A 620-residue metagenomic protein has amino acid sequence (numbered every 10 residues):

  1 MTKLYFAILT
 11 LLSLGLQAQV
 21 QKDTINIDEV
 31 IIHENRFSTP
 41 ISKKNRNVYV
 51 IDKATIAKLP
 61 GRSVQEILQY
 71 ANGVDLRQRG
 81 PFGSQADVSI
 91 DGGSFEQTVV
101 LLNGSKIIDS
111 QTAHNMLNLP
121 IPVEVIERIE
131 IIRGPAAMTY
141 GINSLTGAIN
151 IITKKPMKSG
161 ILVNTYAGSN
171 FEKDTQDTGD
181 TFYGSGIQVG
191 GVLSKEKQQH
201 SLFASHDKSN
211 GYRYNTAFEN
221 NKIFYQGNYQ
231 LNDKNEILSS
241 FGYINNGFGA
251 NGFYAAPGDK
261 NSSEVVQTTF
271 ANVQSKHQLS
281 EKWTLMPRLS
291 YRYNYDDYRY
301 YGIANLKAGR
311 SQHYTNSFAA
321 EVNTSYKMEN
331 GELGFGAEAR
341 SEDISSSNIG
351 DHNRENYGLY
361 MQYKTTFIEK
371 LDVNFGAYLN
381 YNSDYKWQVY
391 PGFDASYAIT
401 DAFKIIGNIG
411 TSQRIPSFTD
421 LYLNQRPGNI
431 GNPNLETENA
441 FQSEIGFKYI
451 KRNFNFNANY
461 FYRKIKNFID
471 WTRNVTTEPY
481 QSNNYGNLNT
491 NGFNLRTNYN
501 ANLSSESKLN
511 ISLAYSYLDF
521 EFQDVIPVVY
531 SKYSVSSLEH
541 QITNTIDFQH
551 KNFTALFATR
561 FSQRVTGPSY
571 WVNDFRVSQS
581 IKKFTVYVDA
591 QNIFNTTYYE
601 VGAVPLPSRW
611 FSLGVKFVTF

Functional and structural regions predicted by a protein language model:
V30, K466, I511, D574-F620: C-terminal beta-signal and adjacent terminal beta-strands/loops of Gram-negative outer-membrane beta-barrel proteins
S42-V50, I56-S63, Q78-E124, R133-N150 (+1 more regions): Flexible, glycine/serine/threonine-rich loop segments and coil->beta-strand junctions that form periplasmic-facing
V125-E127, M138-N150, K154-I223, K234: Outer-membrane beta-barrel translocator/receptor signature
S159, K197-S201, K234-S239, E281-L285 (+7 more regions): Repeated loop/turn-to-beta-strand initiation elements of outer-membrane beta-barrel proteins
N164, I368, Y462-K464, N484-Q563 (+1 more regions): Gram-negative outer-membrane beta-barrel transporters
S209-S317: Flexible loop and strand-edge segments within Gram-negative outer membrane beta-barrel domains
F241, N330, E342-I344, N348-I465 (+3 more regions): Structural signature of Gram-negative outer-membrane beta-barrels, strongest in the C-terminal barrel of TonB-dependent
A255-Q278, K404, T411-K466, R473-S504 (+2 more regions): Outer-membrane beta-barrel signature, preferentially recognizing the C-terminal barrel domain of Gram-negative
